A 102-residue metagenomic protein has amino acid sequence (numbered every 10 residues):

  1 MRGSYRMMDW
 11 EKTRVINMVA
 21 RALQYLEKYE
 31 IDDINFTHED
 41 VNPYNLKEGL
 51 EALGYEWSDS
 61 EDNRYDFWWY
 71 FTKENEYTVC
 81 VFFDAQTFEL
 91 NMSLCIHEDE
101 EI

Functional and structural regions predicted by a protein language model:
M1-P43: N-terminal trafficking/processing presequences and adjacent post-cleavage segments of proteins routed to secretion
Y29-I102: Acidic, low-complexity, intrinsically disordered interaction modules
